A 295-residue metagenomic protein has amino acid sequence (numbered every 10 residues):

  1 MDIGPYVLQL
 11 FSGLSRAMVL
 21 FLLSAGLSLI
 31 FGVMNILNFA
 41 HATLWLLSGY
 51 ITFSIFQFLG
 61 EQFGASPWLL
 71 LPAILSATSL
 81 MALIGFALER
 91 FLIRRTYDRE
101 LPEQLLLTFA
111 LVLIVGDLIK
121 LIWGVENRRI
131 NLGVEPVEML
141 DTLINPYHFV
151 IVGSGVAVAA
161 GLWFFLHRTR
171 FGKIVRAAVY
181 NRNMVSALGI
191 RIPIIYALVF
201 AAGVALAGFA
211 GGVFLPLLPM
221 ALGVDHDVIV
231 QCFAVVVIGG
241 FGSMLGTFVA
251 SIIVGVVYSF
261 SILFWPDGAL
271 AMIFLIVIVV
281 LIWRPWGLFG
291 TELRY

Functional and structural regions predicted by a protein language model:
M1-L23, I51, Q62-P72, E100-L105 (+2 more regions): Membrane-interfacial amphipathic/re-entrant helices at transmembrane-helix boundaries
D2-V19, F165-R170, Y196-G239, Y258-L270: Inter-helical junctions in multi-pass inner-membrane proteins, predominant in energy-converting antiporter-like
F11, M34, F39-A87: Membrane-embedded helix boundary and interhelical linker motif in transport proteins
V19-L27, A40-G60, L206-F214, D227-G239 (+2 more regions): Hydrophobic alpha-helical segments within and immediately flanking transmembrane helices of multi-pass membrane proteins
L27-Y50, D98-E103, F171-I174, I192 (+5 more regions): Short, non-helical or kinked segments that cap or interrupt transmembrane helices
F63-L111, L118, V249-V254, R284-P285: Alpha-helical transmembrane segments within multi-pass membrane transporters and channels
R95-T96, L101-R168, I195-L198, M220 (+4 more regions): Transmembrane helix-bundle core of multi-pass membrane transporters and related energy-transducing complexes
L143-M220, M244-V249: Helix-loop-helix "hairpin" substructures at the membrane interface of multi-pass membrane proteins
